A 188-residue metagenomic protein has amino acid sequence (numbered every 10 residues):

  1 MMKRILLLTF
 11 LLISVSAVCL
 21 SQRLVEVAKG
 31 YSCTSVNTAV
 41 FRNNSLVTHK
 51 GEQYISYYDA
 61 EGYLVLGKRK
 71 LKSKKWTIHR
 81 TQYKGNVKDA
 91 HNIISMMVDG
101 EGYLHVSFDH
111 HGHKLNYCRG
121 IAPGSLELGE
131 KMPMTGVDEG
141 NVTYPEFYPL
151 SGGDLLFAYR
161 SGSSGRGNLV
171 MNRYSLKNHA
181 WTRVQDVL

Functional and structural regions predicted by a protein language model:
M1-M2: N-terminal secretory signal peptides that target proteins for export/translocation
I5-V15: Sec-dependent N-terminal signal peptides
A17-S21: Boundary at the C-terminal end of the N-terminal hydrophobic targeting segment
Q22-L188: Extracellular, repeat-based ectodomains that mediate carbohydrate processing or recognition
